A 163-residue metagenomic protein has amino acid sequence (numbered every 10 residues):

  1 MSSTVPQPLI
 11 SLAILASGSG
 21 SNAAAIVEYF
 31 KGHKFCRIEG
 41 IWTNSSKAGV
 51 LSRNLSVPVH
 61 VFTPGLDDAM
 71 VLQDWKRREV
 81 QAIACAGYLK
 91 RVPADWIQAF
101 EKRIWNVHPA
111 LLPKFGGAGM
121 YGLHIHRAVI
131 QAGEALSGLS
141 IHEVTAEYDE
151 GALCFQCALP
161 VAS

Functional and structural regions predicted by a protein language model:
M1-S163: One-carbon transfer enzymes
